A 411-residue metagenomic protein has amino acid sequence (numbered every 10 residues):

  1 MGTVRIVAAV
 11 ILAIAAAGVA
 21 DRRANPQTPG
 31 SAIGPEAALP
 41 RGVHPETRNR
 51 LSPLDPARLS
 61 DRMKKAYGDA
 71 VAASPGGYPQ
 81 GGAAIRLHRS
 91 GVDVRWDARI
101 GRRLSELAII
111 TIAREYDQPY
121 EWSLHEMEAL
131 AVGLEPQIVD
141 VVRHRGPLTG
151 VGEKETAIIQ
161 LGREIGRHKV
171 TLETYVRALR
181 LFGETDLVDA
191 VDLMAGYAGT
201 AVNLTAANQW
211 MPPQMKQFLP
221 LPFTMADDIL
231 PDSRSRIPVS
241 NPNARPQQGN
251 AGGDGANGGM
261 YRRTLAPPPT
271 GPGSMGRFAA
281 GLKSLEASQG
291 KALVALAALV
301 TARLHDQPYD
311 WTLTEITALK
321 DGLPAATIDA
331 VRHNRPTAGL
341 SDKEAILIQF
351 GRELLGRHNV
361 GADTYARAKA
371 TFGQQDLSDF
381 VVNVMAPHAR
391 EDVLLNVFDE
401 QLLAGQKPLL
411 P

Functional and structural regions predicted by a protein language model:
M1-R5: Positively charged n-region of N-terminal signal peptides that target proteins for export
V7-A17: Bacterial N-terminal signal peptides
T28-R102, Q217-Q289, P411: Mobile cap/lid helix-loop segments that border enzyme active or cofactor-binding sites and regulate substrate access
G76-P79, I85-R89, E106-S123, V188-T205 (+2 more regions): N-terminal hydrophobic signal/anchor transmembrane helix of membrane proteins
G133-E135, V139, V170-R180, T185-D186 (+4 more regions): Long, compositionally biased
Q137-T149, V170, A326-R335: Conserved nucleotide-cofactor-binding alpha/beta core module
K154-D192, S341-V382: Acidic/histidine-rich alpha-helical segments that form the ligand environment of transition-metal centers
